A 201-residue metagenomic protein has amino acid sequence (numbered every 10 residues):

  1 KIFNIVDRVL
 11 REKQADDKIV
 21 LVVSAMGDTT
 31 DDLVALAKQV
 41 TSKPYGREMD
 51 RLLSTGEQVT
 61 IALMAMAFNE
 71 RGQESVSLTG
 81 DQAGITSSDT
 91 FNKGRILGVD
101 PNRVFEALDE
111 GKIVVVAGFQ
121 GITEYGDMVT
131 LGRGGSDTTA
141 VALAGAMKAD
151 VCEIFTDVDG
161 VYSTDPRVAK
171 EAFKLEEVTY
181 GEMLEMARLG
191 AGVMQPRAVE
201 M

Functional and structural regions predicted by a protein language model:
K1-E200: Nucleotide/pyrophosphate-binding catalytic subdomain
